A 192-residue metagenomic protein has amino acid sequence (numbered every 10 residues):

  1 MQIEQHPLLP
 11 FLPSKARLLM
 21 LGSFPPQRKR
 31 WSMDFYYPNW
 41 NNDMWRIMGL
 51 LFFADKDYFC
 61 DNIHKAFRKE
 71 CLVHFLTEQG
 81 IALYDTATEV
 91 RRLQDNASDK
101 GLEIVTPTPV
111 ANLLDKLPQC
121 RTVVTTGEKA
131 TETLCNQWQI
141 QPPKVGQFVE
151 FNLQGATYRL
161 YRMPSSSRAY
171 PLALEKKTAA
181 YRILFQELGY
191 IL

Functional and structural regions predicted by a protein language model:
M1-P13, P26-R28, P38-W40, Q94-A111 (+1 more regions): C-terminal capping/extension of enzyme domains
F11, V73-L76, D115-K116: Short, conserved, surface-exposed binding loops centered on an aromatic residue
S14-S23: Short, hydrophobic/glycine-enriched beta-strand segments
K15-A16, Q119-R121, T157: A general structural motif
L21, T125-T126, M163: Short hydrophobic segments within beta-strands
W31-L102: Short, surface-exposed acidic-centric catalytic microdomains
I47, L51, A130-T133, E187: Amphipathic alpha-helical segments that form well-ordered structural scaffolds and often line/cohere around active
E78-Q137: Internal catalytic-core helix/loop-beta-alpha segment that presents or stabilizes conserved functional determinants
